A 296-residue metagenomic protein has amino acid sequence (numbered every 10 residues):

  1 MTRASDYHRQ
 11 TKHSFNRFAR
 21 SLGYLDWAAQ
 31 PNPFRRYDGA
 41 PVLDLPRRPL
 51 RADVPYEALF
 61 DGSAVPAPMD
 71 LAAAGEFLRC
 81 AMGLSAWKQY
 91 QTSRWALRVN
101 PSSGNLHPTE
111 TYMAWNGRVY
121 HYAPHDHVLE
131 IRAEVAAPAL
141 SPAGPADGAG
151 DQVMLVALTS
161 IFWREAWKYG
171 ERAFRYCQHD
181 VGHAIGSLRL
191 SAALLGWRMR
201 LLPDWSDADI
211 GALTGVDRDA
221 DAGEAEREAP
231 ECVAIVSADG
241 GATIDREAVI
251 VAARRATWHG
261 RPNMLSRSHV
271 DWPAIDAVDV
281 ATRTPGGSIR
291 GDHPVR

Functional and structural regions predicted by a protein language model:
M1-R296: N-terminal accessory segments that position/regulate proteins before the catalytic core
